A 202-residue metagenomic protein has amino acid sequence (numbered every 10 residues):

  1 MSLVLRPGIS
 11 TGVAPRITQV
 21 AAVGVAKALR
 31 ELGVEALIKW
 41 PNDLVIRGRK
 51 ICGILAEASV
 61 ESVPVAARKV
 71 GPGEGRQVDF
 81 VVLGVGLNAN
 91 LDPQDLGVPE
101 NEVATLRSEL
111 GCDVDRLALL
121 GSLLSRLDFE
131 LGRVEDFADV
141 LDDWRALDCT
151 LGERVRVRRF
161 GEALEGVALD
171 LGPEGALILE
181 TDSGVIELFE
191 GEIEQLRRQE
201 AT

Functional and structural regions predicted by a protein language model:
M1-F80, E102, E109-L119, S125 (+1 more regions): Contiguous, small/hydrophobic- and glycine-enriched helical/loop subdomains that border and often "cap" functional
D43, G86, G166: Conserved RecA-like P-loop NTPase ATPase core
E61-V63, P93, L196-T202: Generic C-terminal helix-cap and adjacent flexible tail
F80-D92: Active-site beta-strand/loop microenvironment that shapes enzyme catalytic pockets
N90-N101: Cytochrome P450 core scaffold surrounding the K-helix E-X-X-R motif and the conserved "meander" helix-loop region
P99-S108, G191-L196: PP2C/PPM family metal-dependent serine/threonine protein phosphatase catalytic domain, recognizing the conserved
E109-G161, E200-A201: Conserved, helical-rich catalytic subdomain that frames metal- and/or nucleotide-binding sites in enzyme alpha/beta
V134, L151-T202: Conserved RNA-binding domains used in RNP assembly and mRNA/RNA metabolism
